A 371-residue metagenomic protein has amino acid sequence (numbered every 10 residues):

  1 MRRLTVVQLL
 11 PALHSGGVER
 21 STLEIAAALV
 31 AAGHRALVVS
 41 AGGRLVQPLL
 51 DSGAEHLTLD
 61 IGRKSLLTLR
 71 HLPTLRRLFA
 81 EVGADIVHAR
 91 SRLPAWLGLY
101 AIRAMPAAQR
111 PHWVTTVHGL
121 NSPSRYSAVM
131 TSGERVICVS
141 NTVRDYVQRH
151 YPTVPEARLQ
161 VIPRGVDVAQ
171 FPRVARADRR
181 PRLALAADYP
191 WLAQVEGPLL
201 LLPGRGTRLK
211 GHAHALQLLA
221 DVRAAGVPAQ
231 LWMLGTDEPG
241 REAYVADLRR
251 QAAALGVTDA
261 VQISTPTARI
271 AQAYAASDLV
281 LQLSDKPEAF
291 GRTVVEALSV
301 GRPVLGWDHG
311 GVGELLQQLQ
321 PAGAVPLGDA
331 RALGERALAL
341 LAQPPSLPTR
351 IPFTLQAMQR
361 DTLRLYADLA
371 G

Functional and structural regions predicted by a protein language model:
G16-A27, P198, L202-D221: A conserved mid-protein helix/loop that constitutes part of the nucleotide-sugar donor-binding site
G17, Q170-A177, A342-A370: A charged, aromatic-enriched C-terminal amphipathic alpha-helix characteristic of glycosyltransferases across folds
V38, P303-G306: Short hydrophobic beta-strand element within catalytic cores of glycosyltransferases and related nucleotide-activated
F79, P266-T267, A273-S277, R292: Short alpha-helical donor nucleotide-sugar binding micro-motif in glycosyltransferases
A89-A95, V117: Short His-centered aromatic/hydrophobic patch
A107-N141: A conserved, positively charged/aromatic
P239-V245, T258-T267, A273, A324: Active-site donor-binding acidic/aromatic loop of nucleotide-activated sugar and phosphosugar transferases involved
G306, Q318-R331, L338-A342: Conserved acidic donor-binding segment of nucleotide-sugar-dependent glycosyltransferases
